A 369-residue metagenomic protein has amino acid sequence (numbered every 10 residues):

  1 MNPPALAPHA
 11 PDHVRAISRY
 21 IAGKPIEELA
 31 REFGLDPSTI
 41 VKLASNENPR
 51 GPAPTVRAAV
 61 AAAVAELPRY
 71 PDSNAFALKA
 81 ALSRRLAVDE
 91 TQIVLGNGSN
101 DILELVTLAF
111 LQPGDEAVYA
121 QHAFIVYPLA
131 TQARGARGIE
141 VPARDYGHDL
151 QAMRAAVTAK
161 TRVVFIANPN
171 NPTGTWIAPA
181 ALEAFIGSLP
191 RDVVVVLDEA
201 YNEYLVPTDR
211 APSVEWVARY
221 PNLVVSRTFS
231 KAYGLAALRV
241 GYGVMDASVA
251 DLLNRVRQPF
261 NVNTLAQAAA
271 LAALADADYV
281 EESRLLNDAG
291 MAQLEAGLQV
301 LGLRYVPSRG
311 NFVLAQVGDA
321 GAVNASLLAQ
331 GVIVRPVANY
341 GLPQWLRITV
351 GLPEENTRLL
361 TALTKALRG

Functional and structural regions predicted by a protein language model:
N2-G98, L105: N-terminal small-domain helix-loop-helix segment of the aminotransferase-like
S38-T39, D89-I93, P113-E116, K160 (+3 more regions): Short acidic capping loops at alpha-helix termini that bridge into adjacent secondary structure
A53, N74, N222-V306: PLP-dependent aminotransferase class I/II
A109-I166: PLP-dependent aminotransferase-like
Q132, L150-K160, P172-V195, E199-A232: Active-site pre-lysine segment of PLP-dependent enzymes
D288, G297-Q330, L346: Conserved PLP-binding catalytic core of the aspartate aminotransferase-like
S326-Q330, R335, N339-G369: PLP-dependent enzyme catalytic core of the Aspartate aminotransferase-like
